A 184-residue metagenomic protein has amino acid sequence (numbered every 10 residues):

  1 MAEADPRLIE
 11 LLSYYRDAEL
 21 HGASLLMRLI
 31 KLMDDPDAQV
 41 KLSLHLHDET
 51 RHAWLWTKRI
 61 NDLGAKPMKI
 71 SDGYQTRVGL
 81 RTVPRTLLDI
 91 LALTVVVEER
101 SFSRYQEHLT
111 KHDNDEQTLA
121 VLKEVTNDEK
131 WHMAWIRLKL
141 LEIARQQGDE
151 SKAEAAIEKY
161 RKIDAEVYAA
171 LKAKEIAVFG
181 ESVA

Functional and structural regions predicted by a protein language model:
M1-A184: Non-heme di-metal
